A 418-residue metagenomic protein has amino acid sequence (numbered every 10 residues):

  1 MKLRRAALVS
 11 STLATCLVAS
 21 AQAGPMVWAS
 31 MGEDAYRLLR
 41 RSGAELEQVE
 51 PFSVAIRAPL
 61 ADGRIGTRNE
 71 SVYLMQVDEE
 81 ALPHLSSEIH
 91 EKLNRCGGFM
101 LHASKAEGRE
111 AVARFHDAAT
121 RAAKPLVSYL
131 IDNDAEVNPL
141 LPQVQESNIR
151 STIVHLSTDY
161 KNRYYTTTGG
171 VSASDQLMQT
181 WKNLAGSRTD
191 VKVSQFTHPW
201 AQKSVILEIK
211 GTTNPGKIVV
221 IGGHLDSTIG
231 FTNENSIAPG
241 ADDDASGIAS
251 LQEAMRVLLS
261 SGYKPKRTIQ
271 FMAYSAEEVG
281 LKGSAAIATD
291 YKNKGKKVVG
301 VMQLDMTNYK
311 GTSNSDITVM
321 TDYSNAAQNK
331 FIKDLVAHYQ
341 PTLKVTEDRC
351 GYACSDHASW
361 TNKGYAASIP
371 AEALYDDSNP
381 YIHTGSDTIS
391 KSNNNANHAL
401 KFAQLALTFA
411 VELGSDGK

Functional and structural regions predicted by a protein language model:
K2-A21: Gram-negative bacterial Sec-dependent N-terminal signal peptides
G24-F115: N-terminal accessory interaction module
L60-G66, S151-K210: A non-catalytic alpha/beta surface segment that caps or lines the substrate-entry region of metallo-dependent hydrolase
A111-T166: N-terminal hydrophobic or amphipathic helices/low-complexity stretches enriched in small/hydrophobic/Pro/Gly
A135-V144, T158-G169, K192-Q195, N233-D244 (+5 more regions): Second-shell loop/turn segments in exported
I149-S157, Q195, I206-E208, I218-G222 (+9 more regions): Structural recognition of the beta-strand scaffold that forms the well-ordered cores of secreted hydrolase catalytic
A201-S204, N235-A327, F331, D356: Acidic/histidine-rich catalytic neighborhood of metal-dependent amide-processing enzymes
S313-K418: Active-site-adjacent substrate-binding region of metalloamidase/peptidase-like peptide-processing proteins
